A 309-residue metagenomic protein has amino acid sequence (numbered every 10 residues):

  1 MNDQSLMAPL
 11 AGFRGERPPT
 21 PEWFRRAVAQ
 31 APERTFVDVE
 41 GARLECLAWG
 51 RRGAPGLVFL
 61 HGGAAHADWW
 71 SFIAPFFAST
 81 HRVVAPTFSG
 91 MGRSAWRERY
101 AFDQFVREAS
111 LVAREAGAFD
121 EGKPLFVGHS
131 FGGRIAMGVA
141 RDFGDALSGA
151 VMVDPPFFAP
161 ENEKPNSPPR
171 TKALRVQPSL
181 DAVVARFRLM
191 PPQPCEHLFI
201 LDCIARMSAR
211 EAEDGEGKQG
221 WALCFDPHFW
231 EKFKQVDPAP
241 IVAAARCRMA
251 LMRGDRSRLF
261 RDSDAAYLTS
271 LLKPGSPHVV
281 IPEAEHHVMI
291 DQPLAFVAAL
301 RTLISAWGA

Functional and structural regions predicted by a protein language model:
M1-L57, S79-H81, A118, S305-A309: Alpha/beta-hydrolase fold catalytic core
V39-A42, L47, V84-V127, A298: Active-site loop/oxyanion-hole signature of alpha/beta-hydrolase fold enzymes
A42-A95: Conserved HGGG/HGGXW glycine-rich cap/lid loop of the alpha/beta-hydrolase fold
G128, G132, A136: Gly/Ala-rich beta-loop-alpha elbow adjacent to hydrolase catalytic centers
M137-R141, S148-L180: Flexible "cap/lid" loop of the alpha/beta hydrolase fold
N162-K164, L174, P178-V236: Conserved alpha/beta-hydrolase catalytic His-Asp/Glu region
R210-L271, P277-V280: Conserved serine/cysteine hydrolase catalytic core
A284-P293, V297: Catalytic histidine-centered segment of alpha/beta-hydrolase-like enzymes
